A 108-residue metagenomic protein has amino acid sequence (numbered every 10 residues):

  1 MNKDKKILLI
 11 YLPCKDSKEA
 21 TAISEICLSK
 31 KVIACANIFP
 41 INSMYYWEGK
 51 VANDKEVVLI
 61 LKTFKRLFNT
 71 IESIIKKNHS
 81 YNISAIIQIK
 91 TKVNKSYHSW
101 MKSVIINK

Functional and structural regions predicted by a protein language model:
M1-K108: Positively charged, small/polar-rich N-terminal and surface patches that mediate targeting and assembly and bind
